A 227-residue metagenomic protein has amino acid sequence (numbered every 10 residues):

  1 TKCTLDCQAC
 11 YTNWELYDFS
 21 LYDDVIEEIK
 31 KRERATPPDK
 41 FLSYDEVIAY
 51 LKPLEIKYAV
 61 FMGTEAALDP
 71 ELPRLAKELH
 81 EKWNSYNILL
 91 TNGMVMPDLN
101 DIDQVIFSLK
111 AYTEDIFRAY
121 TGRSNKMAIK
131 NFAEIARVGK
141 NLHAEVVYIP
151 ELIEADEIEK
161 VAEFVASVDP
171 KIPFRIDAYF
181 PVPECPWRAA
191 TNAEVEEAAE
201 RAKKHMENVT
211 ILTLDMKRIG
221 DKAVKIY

Functional and structural regions predicted by a protein language model:
T1-K40: Canonical Radical SAM [4Fe-4S] cluster-binding loop centered on the CxxxCxxC motif and its immediate flanking residues
Q8, T12-E15, A133, R137 (+2 more regions): Generic secondary-structure signature for well-ordered alpha-helical cores
Q8-Y11, L21, I102, W187-R188 (+1 more regions): Short aromatic-enriched loop/helix-cap "lid" or pocket-rim segments at secondary-structure transitions that line
T12, Y179, L214: Short, well-ordered beta-to-alpha junction loops that form the rim of enzyme active sites and present histidine/acidic
L42-A189: Conserved AdoMet/S-adenosylmethionine-binding subsite of the radical SAM
N192-Y227: A C-terminal junction/extension of Radical SAM enzymes
